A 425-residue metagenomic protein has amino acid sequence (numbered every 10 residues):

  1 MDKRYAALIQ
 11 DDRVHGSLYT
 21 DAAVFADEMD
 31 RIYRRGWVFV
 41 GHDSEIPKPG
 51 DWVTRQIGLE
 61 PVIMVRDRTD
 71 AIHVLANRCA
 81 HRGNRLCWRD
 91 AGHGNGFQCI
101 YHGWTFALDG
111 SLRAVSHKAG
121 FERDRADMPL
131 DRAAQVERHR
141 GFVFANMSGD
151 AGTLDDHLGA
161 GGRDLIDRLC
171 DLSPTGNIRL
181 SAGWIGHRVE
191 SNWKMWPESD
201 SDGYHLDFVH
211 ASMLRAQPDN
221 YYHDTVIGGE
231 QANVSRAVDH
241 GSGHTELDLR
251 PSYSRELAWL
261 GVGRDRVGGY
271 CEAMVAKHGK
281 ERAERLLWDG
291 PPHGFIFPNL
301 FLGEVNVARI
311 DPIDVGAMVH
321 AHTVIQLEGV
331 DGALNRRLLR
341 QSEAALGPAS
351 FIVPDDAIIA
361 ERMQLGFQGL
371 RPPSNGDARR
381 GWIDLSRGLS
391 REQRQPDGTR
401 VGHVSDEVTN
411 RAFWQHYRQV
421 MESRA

Functional and structural regions predicted by a protein language model:
D2-L18, N177: Short, contiguous pre-domain boundary segments
V14-G58: Non-catalytic accessory segments flanking enzyme active sites
Y33-W37, N84, H205: Generic structural signal for secondary-structure transition and capping sites
R35-I46, V115-G120, W288-F295: Short Pro/Gly-enriched beta-strand edge/turn motifs at strand-loop
G41-K48, R125-A126, R362-L365, G369: Short linear motifs in intrinsically disordered
E45-D164: Rieske [2Fe-2S] iron-sulfur-binding domain
R66, A71, E137, F142-A425: C-terminal catalytic domain of Rieske-type non-heme iron oxygenases
